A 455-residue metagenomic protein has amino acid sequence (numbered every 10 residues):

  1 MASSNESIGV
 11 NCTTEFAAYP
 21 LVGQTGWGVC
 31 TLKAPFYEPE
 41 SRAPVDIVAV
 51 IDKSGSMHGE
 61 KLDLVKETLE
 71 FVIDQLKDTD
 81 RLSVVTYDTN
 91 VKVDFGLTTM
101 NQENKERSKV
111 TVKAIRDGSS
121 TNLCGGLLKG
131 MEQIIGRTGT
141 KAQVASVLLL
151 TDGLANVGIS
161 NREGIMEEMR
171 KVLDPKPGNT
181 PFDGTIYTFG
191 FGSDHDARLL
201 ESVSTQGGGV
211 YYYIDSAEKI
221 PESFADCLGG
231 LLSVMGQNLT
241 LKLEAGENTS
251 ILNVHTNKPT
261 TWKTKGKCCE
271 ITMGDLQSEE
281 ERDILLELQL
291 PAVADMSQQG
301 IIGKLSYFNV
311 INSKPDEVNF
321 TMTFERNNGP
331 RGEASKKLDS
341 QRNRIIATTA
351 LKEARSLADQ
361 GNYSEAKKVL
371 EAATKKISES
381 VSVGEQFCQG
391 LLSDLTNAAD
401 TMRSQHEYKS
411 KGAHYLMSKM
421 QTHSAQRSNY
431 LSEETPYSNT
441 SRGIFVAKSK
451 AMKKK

Functional and structural regions predicted by a protein language model:
A2, N11-N238, L290-D295, S382: Exposed acidic/Ser/Thr-rich ligand/metal-binding surfaces
G9-C12, T261-K263: Edge strands and adjacent loops of beta-rich recognition modules
A245-E247: Membrane-embedded alpha-helical bundles of multi-pass transporters/translocases, especially carrier/permease families
N257-E280: Extracellular adhesion/glycan-binding regions together with long Ser/Thr- and acidic-residue-rich low-complexity tracts
Q277-M296: Low-complexity, intrinsically disordered segments enriched in Ser/Thr together with acidic residues
L290-K455: Long, acidic serine/threonine- and proline-rich intrinsically disordered regions
